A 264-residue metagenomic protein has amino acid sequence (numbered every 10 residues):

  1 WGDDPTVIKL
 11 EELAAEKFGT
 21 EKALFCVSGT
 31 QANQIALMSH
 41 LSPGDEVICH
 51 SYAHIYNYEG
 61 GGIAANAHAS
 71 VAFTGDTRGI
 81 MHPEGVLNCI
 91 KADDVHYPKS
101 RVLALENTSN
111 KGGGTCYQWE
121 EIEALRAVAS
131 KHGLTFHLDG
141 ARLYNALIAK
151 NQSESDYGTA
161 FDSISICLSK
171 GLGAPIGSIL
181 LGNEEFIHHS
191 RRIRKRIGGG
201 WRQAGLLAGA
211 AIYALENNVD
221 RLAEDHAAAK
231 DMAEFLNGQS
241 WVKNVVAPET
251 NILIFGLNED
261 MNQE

Functional and structural regions predicted by a protein language model:
W1-V246, T250-E264: Conserved PLP-enzyme active-site core in the AAT-like
